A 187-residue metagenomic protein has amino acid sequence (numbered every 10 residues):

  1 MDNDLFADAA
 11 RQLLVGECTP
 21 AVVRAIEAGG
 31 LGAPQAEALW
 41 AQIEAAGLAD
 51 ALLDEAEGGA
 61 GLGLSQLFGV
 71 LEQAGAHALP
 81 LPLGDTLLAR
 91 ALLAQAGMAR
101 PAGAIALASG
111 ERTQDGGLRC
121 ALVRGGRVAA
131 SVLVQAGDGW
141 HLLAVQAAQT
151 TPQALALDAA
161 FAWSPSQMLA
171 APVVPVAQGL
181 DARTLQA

Functional and structural regions predicted by a protein language model:
M1-H77: Amphipathic, small/basic residue-rich leader segments at the start of a protein or domain
T19, D54, P82, L169-A170: Generic structural signal for alpha-helix starts
A51, G58, A89-R90, I105: General alpha-helical segment detector with a strong preference for membrane-spanning helices and helix-boundary regions
L64-S65, V70-A102: Extended, compositionally biased flexible segments
G84, A91-A187: FAD-binding core of flavoproteins
